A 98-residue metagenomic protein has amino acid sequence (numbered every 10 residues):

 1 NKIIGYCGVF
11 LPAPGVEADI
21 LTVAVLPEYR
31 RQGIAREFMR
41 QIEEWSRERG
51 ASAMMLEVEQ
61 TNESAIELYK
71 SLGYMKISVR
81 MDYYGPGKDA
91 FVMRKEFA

Functional and structural regions predicted by a protein language model:
N1-Q32, M39-Q41, W45, R49 (+1 more regions): Acetyl-CoA-dependent GNAT
Y6, S78-V79: Short structured motifs
A13-V16, A35, N62, P86: Short, conserved glycine- and acidic-residue-centered signature motifs in active-site or ligand-binding loops
D19-I20, G33, L56-T61: Generic detector of short, locally flexible boundary/turn motifs and exposed helical patches
E28-Y29, I34, S78, V92: Intrinsically disordered, low-complexity sequence elements enriched in Ser/Thr/Gly/Pro
R36, R40, I66-E67: Surface-exposed alpha-helical interface segments used for non-catalytic interactions
S52-M55, E59-I66, L72, V79-A98: C-terminal "cap" of GNAT-fold acetyltransferases
